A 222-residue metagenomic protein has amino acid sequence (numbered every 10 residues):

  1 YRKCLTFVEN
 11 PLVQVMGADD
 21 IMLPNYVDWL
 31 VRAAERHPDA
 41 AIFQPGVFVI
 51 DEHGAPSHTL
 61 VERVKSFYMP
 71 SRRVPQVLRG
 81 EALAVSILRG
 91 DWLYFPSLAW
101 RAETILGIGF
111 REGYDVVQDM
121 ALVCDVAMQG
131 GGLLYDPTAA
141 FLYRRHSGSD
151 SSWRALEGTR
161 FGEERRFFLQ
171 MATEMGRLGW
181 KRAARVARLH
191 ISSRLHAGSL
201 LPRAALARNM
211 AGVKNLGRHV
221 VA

Functional and structural regions predicted by a protein language model:
Y1-V8, I21: Glycine-rich, basic loop-to-helix element that forms the pyrophosphate-binding segment of sugar-nucleotide handling
T6, Y68-R160, E164: Conserved nucleotide-sugar donor-binding catalytic segment
N10, H37-A40, G131: Short, high-confidence coil segments that cap the C-terminus of an alpha-helix and link into the following beta-strand
V13: Short aromatic/hydrophobic "clamp" motif used to bind/position activated sugar donors
A18-I21, G46: The conserved acidic donor/metal-binding loop of glycosyltransferases
N25-K65: Conserved donor NDP-sugar-binding/catalytic core segment of glycosyltransferases
F67, A139-S147, S152-W180, R203 (+2 more regions): Catalytic core of nucleotide-sugar-dependent glycosyltransferases
